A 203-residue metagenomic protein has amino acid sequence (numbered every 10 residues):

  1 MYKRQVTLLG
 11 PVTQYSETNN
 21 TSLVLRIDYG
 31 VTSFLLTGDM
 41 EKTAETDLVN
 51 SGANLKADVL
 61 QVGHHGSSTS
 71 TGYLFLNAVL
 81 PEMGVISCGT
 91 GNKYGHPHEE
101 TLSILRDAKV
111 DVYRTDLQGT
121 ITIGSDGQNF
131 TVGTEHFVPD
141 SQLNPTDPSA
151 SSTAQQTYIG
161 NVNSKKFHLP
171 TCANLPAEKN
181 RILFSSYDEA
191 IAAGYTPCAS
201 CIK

Functional and structural regions predicted by a protein language model:
K3-V59, Q118-A150: Core dinuclear metal-dependent hydrolase active-site scaffold
R4-V6, V112, F167, P197: Hydrophobic beta-strand scaffold residues
L9-V12, D28-G30, T37-M40, V62-G66 (+5 more regions): Active-site-proximal beta-strand/loop segments in catalytic clefts of secreted hydrolases
V12-Y15, M40-T43, G66-T69, T90-Y94 (+6 more regions): Solvent-exposed loop/turn segments at secondary-structure junctions within structured extracellular/periplasmic domains
S16-N19, G52, S67-S68, K93-P97 (+7 more regions): Extracytoplasmic/periplasmic, Sec-exported soluble proteins
A44, G72, P97-T101, N163 (+2 more regions): Stable alpha-helical elements in mature extracytoplasmic
D47-T120: Cap/insert and terminal regions of metallo-dependent hydrolase folds
D107, G133-K203: Mature, structured domains enriched in cysteine- and short glycine motifs
